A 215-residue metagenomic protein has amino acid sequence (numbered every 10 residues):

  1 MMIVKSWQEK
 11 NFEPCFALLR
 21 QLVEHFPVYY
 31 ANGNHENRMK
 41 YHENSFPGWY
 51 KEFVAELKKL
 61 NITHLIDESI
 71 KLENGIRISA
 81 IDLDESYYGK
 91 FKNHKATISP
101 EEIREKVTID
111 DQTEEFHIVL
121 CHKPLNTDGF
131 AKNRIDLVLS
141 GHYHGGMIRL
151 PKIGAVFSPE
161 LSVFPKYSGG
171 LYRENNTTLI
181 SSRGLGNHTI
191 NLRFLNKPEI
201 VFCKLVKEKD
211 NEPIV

Functional and structural regions predicted by a protein language model:
M1-I3, P27-N34, L65-D67, I118-C121 (+2 more regions): Active-site neighborhood of phospho(di)ester-bond hydrolases with catalytic His/Asp-centered motifs
M1-T63: Membrane-embedded segments
I3-K10, N37-K51, S86-A96, K152-F164 (+1 more regions): Acidic/histidine-rich helix-loop elements that form or flank divalent-metal/phosphate-binding sites at the catalytic
N34, A80-D82, R183, K207: A mature extracytoplasmic/lumenal domain signature
K40-L60, S69, E73-H117, T127-D128 (+2 more regions): Binuclear metal-dependent hydrolase catalytic cores centered on His/Asp/Glu-rich metal-binding motifs
H64, I78-A80, L179: Generic preference for hydrophobic
D67-E73, G170-N175: Short acidic-hydrophobic surface loop/beta-edge motif
P124-F202, K209-N211: Conserved beta-sheet core of the metallophosphoesterase superfamily
